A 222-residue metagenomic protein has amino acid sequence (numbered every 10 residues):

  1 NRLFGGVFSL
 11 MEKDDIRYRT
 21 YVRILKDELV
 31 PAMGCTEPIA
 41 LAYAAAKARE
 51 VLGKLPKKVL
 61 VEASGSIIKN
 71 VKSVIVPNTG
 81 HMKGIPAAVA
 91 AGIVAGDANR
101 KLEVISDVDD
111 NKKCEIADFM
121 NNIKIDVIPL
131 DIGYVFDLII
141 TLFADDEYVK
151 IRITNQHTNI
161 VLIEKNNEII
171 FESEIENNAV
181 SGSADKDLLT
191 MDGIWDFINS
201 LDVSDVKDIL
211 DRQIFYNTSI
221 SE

Functional and structural regions predicted by a protein language model:
M11-E12, M120-E222: Signature of multi-pass transmembrane helix bundles
M11-V22, L55-K69, E222: Acidic-glycine-rich active-site phosphate/pyrophosphate-binding loop
E12, I16-T20, T36-Y43, G80-G84 (+6 more regions): Conserved active-site and cofactor/substrate-binding residues in soluble primary-metabolism enzymes
T20-M33, G193-I198: Generic N-terminal amphipathic, Lys/Arg-enriched alpha-helix
K26-C35, A44, E62, V71-V76: Short glycine-rich or small-residue beta-strand-to-loop segments that form or flank ligand, phosphate, metal/Fe-S
P38-K54: Alpha-helical support elements that line or immediately flank enzyme active sites and cofactor-binding pockets
P56-K101, E115-I125: A structural-propensity feature for long, helix-poor, extended segments
